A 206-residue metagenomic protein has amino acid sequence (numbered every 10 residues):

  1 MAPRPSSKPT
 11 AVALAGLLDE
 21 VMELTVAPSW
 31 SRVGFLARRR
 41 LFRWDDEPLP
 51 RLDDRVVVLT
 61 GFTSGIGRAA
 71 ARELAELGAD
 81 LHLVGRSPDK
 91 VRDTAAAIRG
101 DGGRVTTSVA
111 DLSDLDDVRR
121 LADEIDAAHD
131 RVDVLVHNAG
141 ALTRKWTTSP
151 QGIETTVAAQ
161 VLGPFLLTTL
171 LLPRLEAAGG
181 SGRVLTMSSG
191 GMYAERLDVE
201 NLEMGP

Functional and structural regions predicted by a protein language model:
M1-V58: Non-catalytic terminal and boundary segments that flank Rossmann-like NAD(P)-dependent oxidoreductase
L36-P206: Rossmann-fold NAD(P)H-dependent dehydrogenase/reductase core
